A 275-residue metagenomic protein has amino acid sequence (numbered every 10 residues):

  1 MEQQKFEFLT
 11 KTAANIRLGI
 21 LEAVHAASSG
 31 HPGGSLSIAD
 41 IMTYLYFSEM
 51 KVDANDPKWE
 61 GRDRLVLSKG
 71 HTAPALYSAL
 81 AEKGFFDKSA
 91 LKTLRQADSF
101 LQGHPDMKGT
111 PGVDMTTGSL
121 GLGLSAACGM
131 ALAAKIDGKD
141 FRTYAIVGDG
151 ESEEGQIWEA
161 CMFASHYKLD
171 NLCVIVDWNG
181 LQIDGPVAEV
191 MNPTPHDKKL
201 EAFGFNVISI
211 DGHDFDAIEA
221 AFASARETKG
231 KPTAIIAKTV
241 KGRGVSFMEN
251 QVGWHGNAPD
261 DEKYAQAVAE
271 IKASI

Functional and structural regions predicted by a protein language model:
M1-I16: N-terminal hydrophobic or amphipathic helices/low-complexity stretches enriched in small/hydrophobic/Pro/Gly
A13-S29, D177-N179: N-terminal capping segment at the start of a domain
I20-V24, S35-H166: Cofactor-binding active-site loop characterized by glycine-rich and histidine/acidic residues
V66, C173, S209, A234-I236: Structured core elements
P74, S152-E153, L181-Q182, K241-S246: Short, active-site-adjacent cap segments at secondary-structure transitions
Y77-S78, D106, Q156-W158, D184-A188 (+1 more regions): Short acidic, glycine/serine/threonine-rich loops at helix termini
G112, T116-E227: Thiamine diphosphate
F215-I275: Glycine/aspartate-rich loop-and-adjacent alpha/beta segment that forms the canonical ThDP
